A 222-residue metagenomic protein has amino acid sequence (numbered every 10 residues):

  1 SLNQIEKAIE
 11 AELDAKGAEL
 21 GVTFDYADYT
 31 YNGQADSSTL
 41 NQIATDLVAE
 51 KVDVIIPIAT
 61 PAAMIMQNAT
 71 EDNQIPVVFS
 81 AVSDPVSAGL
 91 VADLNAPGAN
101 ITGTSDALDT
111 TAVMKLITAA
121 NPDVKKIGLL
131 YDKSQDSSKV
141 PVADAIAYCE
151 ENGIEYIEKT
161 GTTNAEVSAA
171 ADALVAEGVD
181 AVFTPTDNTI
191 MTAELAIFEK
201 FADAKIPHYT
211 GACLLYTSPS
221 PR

Functional and structural regions predicted by a protein language model:
S1-A11, A27-S38, S134-S138, D187-T192 (+1 more regions): Extracytoplasmic "Venus flytrap"
K7, A11, S38-A49, M64 (+8 more regions): Solvent-exposed, polar/charged alpha-helical surfaces in well-ordered, non-transmembrane soluble domains, broadly
I9, T102-N152: An alpha-beta-alpha
D25-A49, T160-V175: Structural motif
Y31-V91, D187-A202, I206-G211: Beta-alpha junction/loop-to-helix N-cap segments that form part of ligand/metal-binding clefts
D136-I206: Pocket-lining segment of extracytoplasmic ligand-binding domains
Y216-P221: Conserved small/polar residues in nucleotide/adenosyl-binding loops
